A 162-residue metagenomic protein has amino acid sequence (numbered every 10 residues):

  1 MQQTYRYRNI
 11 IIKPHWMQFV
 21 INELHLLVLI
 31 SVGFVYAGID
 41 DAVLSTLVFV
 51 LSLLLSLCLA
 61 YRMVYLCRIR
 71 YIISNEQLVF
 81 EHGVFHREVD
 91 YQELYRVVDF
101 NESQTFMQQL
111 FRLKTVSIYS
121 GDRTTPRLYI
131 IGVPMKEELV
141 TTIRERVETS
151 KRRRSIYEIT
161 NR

Functional and structural regions predicted by a protein language model:
M1-R162: N-terminal basic, Ser/Thr-rich segments that initiate or prime the first beta/alpha elements at protein or domain
